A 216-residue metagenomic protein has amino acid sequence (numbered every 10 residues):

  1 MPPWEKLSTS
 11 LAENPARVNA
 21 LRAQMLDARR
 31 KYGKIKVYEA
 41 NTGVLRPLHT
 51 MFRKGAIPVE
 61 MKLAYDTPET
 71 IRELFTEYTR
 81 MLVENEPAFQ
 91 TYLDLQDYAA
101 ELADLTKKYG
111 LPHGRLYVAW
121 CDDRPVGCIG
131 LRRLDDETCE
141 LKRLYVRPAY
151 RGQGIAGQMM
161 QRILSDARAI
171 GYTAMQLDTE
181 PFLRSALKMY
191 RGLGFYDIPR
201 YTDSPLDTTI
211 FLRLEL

Functional and structural regions predicted by a protein language model:
M1-R46: Low-complexity, acidic/Ser/Thr- and charged residue-rich accessory regions of DNA metabolism proteins
K34, Q176-A186, D203-T208: Conserved beta-strand-loop-alpha-helix junction that forms the acyl-donor binding cleft
Y38, Y190, F195: Conserved active-site tyrosine of GNAT-family acetyltransferases
N41, R147, E180: Residue-level recognition of the GNAT/N-acetyltransferase active site
N41-P58, T70, L74: Conserved segment of winged-helix/HTH DNA-binding domains
R46, I210-L216: Terminal substrate-recognition subdomain of acyl/acetyltransferases
K62-K142, R147-P148, M160-R162, D166 (+2 more regions): Acetyl-CoA-dependent GNAT
A167-T179: Conserved GNAT acetyl-CoA-binding A-motif
